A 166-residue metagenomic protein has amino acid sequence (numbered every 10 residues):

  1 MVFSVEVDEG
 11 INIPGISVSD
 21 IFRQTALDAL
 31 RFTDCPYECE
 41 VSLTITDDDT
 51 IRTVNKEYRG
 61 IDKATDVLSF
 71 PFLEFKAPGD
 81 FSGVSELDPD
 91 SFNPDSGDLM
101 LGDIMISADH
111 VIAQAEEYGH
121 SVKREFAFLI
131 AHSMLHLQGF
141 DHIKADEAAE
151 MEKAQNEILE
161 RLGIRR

Functional and structural regions predicted by a protein language model:
M1-A127, L137-R166: An acidic/histidine-cluster motif and surrounding catalytic segment that typifies divalent-metal-assisted enzyme active
I130: A glycine-rich beta-strand to alpha-helix segment that forms a phosphate/ribose-binding loop at ligand/cofactor sites
